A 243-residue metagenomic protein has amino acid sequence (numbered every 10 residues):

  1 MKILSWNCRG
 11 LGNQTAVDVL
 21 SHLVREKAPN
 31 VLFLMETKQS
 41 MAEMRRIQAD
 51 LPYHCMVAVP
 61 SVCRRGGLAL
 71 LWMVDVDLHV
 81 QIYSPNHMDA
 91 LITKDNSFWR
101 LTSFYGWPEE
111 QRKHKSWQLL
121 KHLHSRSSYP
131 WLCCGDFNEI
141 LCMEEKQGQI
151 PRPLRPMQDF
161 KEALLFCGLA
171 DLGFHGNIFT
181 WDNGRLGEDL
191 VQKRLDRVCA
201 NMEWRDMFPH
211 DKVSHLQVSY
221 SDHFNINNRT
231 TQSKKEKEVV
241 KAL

Functional and structural regions predicted by a protein language model:
M1-L243: A shared catalytic/ligand-binding motif for oxyanion handling
